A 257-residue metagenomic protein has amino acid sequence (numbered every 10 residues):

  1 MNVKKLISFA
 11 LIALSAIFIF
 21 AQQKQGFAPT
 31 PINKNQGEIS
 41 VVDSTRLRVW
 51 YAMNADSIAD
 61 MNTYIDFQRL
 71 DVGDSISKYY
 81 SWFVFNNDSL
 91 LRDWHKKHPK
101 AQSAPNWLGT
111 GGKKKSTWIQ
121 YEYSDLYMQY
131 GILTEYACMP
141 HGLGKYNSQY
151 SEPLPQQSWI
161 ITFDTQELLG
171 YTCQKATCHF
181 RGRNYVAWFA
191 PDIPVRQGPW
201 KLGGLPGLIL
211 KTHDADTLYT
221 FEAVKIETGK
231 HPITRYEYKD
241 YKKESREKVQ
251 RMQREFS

Functional and structural regions predicted by a protein language model:
M1-N35: Bacterial Sec-dependent N-terminal signal peptides
G26-S257: Extended soluble regions of mature proteins
